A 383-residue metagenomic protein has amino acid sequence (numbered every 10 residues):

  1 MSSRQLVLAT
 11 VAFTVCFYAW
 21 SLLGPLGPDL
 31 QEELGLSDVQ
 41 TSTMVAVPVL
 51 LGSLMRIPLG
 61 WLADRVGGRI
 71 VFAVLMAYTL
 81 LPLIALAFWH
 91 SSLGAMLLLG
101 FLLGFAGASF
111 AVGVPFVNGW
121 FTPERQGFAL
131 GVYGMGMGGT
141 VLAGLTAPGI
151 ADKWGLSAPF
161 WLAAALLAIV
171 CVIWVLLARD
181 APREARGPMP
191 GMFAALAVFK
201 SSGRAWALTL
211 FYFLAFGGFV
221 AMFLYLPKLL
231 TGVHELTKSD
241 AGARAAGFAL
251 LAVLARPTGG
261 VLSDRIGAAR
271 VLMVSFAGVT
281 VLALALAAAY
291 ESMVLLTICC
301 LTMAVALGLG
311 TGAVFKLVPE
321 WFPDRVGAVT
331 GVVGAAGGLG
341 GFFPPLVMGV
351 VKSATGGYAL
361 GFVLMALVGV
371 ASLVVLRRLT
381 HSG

Functional and structural regions predicted by a protein language model:
L23-G27, G203-P257: Extracytoplasmic gate region of multi-pass secondary transporters
L54-S92, S263-I266: Conserved MFS/SLC helix-loop-helix module at the cytosolic interface between two early adjacent transmembrane helices
L99-G136: Cytoplasmic helix-loop-helix junction between adjacent transmembrane helices in 12-TM secondary transporters
G127-L145, G334-P344: Glycine-rich segments within core transmembrane alpha-helices of 12-TM secondary carriers
V132-A178: Helix-loop-helix hairpin linking two adjacent transmembrane segments in secondary transporters
A164-A185, S372-T380: C-terminal membrane-cytosol helix-exit motif in multi-pass small-molecule transporters
A181-T209: Juxtamembrane intracellular "pre-TM" segments in multi-pass secondary transporters
I266-V314: C-terminal transmembrane helical hairpin of 12-TM major facilitator-type secondary transporters
